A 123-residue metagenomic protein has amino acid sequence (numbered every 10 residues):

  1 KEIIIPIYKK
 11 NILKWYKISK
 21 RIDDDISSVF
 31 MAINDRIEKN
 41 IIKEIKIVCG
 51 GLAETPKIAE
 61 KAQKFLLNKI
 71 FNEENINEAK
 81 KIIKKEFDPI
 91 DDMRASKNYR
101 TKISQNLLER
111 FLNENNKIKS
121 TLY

Functional and structural regions predicted by a protein language model:
K1-Y123: C-terminal structural segment of proteins
